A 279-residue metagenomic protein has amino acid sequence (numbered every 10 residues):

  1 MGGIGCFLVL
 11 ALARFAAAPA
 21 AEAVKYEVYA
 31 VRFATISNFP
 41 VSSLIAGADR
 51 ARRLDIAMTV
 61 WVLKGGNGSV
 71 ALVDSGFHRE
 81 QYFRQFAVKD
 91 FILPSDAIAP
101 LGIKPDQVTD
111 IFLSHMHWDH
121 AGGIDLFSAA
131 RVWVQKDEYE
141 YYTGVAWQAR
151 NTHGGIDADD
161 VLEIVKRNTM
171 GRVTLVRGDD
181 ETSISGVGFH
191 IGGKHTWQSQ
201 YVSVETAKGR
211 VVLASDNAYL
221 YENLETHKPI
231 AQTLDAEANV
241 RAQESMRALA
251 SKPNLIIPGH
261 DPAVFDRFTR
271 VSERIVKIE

Functional and structural regions predicted by a protein language model:
G2-R14: Bacterial N-terminal signal peptides
E22-A23, I92-I103, Q107, D137-I191 (+1 more regions): Metallo-beta-lactamase
V28, L63, D74, V108 (+7 more regions): Divalent metal-coordination and catalytic microenvironments
F33-A34, S75-H78, M116, D137-E138 (+3 more regions): Active-site metal-binding loops of divalent metal-dependent hydrolases
A34-D96, Y201-A218: Conserved beta-strand hairpin/beta-sheet module of binuclear metal-dependent hydrolase folds, prominently
V88-V134: Active-site metal-binding motif and surrounding structural segment of the metallo-beta-lactamase
K89-L93, I124, R131-Q135, F189-H195 (+1 more regions): Short, electropositive alpha-helical surface patch
F91-I92, S199-E279: Cap/insert and terminal regions of metallo-dependent hydrolase folds
